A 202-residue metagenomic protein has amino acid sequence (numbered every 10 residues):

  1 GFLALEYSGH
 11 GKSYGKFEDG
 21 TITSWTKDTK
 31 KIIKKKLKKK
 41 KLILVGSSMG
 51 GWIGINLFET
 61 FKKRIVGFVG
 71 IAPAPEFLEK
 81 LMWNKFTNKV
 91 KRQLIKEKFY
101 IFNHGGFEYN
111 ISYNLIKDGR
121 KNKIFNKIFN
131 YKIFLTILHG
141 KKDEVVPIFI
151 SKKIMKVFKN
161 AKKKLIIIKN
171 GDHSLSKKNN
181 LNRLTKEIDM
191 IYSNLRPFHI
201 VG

Functional and structural regions predicted by a protein language model:
G1-Y14: Conserved alpha/beta-hydrolase
G11-K36: Catalytic nucleophile-loop/oxyanion-hole region of alpha/beta-hydrolase and closely related hydrolase-like folds
G46-G54: Gly/Ala-rich beta-loop-alpha elbow adjacent to hydrolase catalytic centers
K63-I111: Hydrolase active-site cap/lid region
Y131, I137-H139, D143: Short beta-strand/loop motif that positions the catalytic acidic residue of the alpha/beta-hydrolase fold
I133, P147-K156, N180: Short alpha-helix in the alpha/beta-hydrolase fold that links the catalytic acid
K142-V146, S174-L175: Acidic catalytic loop of the alpha/beta-hydrolase fold
G171-R183: Catalytic histidine-centered segment of alpha/beta-hydrolase-like enzymes
